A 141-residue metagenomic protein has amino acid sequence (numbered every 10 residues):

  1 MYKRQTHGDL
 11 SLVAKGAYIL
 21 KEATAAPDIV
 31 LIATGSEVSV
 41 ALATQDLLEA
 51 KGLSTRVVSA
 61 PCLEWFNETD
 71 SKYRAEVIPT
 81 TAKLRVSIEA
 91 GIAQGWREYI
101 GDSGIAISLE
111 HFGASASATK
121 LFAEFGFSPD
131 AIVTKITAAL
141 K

Functional and structural regions predicted by a protein language model:
K3-K141: Thiamine diphosphate
